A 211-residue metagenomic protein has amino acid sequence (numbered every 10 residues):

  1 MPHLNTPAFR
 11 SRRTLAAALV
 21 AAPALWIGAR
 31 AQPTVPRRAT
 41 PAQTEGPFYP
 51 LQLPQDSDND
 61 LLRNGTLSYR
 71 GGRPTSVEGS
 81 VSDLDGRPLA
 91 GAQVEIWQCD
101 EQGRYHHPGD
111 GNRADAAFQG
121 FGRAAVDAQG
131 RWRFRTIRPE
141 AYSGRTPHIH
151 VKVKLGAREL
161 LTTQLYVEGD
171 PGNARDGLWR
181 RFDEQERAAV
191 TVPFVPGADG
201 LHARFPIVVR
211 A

Functional and structural regions predicted by a protein language model:
M1-R10, A18-L25: N-terminal secretory signal peptides
A17-A18, G109: Intrinsically disordered, low-complexity segments enriched in polar/charged small residues
Q32-A211: Beta-strand-dominated extracellular/periplasmic modules and repeats in secreted or surface-exposed proteins
